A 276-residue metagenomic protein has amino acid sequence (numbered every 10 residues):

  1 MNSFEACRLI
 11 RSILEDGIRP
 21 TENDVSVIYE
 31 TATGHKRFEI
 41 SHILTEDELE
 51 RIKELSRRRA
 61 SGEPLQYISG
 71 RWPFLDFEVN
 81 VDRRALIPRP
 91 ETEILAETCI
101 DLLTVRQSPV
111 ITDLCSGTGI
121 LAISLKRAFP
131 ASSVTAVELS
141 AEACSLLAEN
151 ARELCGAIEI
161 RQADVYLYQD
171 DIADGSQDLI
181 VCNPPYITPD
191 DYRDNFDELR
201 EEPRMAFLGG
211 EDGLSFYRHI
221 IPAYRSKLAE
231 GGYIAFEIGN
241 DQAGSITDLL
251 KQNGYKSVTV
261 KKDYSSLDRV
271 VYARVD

Functional and structural regions predicted by a protein language model:
M1-L44: Non-catalytic accessory regions of SAM-dependent methyltransferases
C7, V25, I52, L65 (+8 more regions): A general structural signal for well-ordered alpha-helical segments in protein cores
L14, L103, A151, Y224 (+1 more regions): Conserved hydrophobic residues forming the short capping helix/wall of the S-adenosyl-L-methionine
Y29-D101: Conserved AdoMet
E78, S133, A157-E159, K256-T259: Conserved beta-strand segments of alpha/beta enzyme cores
I94-R193, H219: Conserved SAM/SAH cofactor-binding pocket of Class I
Y186-F216: Mobile active-site "lid"/loop adjacent to the S-adenosyl-L-methionine
E211-R274: Conserved Class I SAM-dependent methyltransferase catalytic core
